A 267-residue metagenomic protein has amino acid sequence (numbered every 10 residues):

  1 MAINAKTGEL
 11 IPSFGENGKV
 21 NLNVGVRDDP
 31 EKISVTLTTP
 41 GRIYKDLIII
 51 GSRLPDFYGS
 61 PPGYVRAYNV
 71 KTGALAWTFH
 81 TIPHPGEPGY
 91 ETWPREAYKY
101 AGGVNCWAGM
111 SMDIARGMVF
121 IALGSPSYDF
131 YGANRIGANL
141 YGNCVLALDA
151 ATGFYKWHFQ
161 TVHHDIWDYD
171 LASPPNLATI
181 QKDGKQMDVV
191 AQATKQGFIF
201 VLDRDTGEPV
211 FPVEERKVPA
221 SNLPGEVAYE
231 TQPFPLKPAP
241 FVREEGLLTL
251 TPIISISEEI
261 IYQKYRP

Functional and structural regions predicted by a protein language model:
M1-P267: Beta-sheet-rich non-transmembrane sensory/scaffold domains
